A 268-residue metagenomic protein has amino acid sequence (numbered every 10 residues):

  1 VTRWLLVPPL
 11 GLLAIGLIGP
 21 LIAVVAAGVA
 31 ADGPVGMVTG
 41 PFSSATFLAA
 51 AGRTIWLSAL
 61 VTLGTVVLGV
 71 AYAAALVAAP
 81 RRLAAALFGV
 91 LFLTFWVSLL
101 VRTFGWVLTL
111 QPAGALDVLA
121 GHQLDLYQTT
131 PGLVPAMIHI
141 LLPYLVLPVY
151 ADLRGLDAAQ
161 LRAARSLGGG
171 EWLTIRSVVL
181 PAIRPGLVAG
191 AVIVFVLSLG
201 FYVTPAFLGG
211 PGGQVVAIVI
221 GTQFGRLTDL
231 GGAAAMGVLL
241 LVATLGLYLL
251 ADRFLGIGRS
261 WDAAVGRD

Functional and structural regions predicted by a protein language model:
R3, G52, R82-A85, T130-G132 (+1 more regions): Amphipathic cytosolic juxtamembrane alpha-helices at the membrane-cytosol interface of multi-pass membrane transporters
R3-P8, G19-A23, L76, Y150-R165 (+1 more regions): C-terminal transmembrane helix and the adjacent membrane-cytosol boundary/short C-terminal tail of inner/organellar
V7-L17, L63, H139, L145-D152 (+2 more regions): Transmembrane alpha-helices
G11-A49, I55, T109, A113 (+2 more regions): Short membrane-interfacial helix/loop motifs at transmembrane-helix boundaries
P20, V24, G186-G221: Non-cytoplasmic
V35, G40-F47, P205-R253, I257: Interhelical loop and adjacent transmembrane-helix boundary motif in polytopic membrane transport permeases
V35-G36, R102-I138, W172, L208-G212: Membrane-interfacial helix termini and adjacent extracytoplasmic/periplasmic loops of multi-pass transporters
L60-F92, L108, A159-L161, I175 (+2 more regions): Transmembrane-helix boundary motif in ABC transporter permease subunits
